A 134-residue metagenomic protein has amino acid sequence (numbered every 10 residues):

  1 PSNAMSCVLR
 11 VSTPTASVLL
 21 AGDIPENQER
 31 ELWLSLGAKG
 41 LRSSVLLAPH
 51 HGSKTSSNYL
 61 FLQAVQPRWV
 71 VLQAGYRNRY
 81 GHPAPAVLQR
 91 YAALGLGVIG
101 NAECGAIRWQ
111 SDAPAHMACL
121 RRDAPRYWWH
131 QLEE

Functional and structural regions predicted by a protein language model:
P1-N3, Y76-E134: Binuclear metal-ion centers of metallo-dependent hydrolases, dominated by the metallo-beta-lactamase
P1-P83: Active-site-proximal loop/helix segments of hydrolase catalytic cores
